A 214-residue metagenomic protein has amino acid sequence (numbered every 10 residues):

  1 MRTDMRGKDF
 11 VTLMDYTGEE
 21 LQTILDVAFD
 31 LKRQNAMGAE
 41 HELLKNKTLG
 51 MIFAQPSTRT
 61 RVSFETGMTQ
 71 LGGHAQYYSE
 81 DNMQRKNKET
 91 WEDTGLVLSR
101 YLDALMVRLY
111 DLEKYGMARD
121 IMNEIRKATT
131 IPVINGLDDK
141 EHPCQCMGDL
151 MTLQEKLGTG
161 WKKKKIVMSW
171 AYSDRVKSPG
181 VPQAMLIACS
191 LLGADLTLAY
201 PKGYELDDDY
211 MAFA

Functional and structural regions predicted by a protein language model:
M1-V62, T66, E141: Positively charged, low-complexity intrinsically disordered leader regions
R6, V11-T17, K45, Q84 (+4 more regions): Generic, ordered loop/turn and secondary-structure boundary motif
Y16, V27-Q34, L71, Y101 (+5 more regions): Change "in soluble alpha/beta enzymes" to "in soluble alpha/beta proteins
T17, N82, K140, S173 (+1 more regions): Residue-level detector of flexible, active-site-proximal loop/helix-junction positions within diverse enzyme catalytic
T23-D30, V97, E124, G148-E155 (+3 more regions): Alpha-helical scaffold segments in soluble metabolic enzymes
F29-I52, L102-A104, E155-Y172: Long, low-complexity, intrinsically disordered polar/charged segments
E42-Q154: Phosphate/diphosphate ligand-binding glycine-rich loop within oxidoreductases
A54-T66, E155-A214: Glycine-rich phosphate/diphosphate-binding loop of Rossmann-like nucleotide-binding domains
